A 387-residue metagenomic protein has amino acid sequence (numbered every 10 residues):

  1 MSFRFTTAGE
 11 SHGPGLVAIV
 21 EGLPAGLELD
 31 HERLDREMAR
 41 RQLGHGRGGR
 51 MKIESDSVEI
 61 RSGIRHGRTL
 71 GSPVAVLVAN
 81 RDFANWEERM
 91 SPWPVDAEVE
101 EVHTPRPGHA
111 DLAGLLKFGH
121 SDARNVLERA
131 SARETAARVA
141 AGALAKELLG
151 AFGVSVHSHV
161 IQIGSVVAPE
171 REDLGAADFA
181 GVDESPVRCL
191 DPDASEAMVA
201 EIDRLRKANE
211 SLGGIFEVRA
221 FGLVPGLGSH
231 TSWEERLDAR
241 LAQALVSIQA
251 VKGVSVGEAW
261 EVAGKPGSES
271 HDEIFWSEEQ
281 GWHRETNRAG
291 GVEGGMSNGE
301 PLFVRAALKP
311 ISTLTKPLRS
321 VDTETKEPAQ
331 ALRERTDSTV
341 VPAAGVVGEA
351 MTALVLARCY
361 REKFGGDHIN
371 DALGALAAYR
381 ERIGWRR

Functional and structural regions predicted by a protein language model:
M1-R387: Generic N-terminal targeting/processing segments that precede catalytic cores or assembly contacts
